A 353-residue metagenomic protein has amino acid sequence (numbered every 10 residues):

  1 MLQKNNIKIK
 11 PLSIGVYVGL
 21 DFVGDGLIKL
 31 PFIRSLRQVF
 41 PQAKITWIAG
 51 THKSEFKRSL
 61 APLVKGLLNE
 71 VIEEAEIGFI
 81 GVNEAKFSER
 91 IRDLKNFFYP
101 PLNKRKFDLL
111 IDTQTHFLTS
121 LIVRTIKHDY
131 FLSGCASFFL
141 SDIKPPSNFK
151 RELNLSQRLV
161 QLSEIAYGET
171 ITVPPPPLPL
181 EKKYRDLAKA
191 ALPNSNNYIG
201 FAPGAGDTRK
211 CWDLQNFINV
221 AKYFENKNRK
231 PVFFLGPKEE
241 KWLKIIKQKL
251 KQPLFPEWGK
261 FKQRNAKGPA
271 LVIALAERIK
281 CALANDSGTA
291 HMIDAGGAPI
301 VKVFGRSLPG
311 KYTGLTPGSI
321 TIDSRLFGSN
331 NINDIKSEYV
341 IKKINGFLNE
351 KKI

Functional and structural regions predicted by a protein language model:
M1-I353: Catalytic machinery of carbohydrate-active enzymes, primarily nucleotide-sugar-dependent glycosyltransferases
